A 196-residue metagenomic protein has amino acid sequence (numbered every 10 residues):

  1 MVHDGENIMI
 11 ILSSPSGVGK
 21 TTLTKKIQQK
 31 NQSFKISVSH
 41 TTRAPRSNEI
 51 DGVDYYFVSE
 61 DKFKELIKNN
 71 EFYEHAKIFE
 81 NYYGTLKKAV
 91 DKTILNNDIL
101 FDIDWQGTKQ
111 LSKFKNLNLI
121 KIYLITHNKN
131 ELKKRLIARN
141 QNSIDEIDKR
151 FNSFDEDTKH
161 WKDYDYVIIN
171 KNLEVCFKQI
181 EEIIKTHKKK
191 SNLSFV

Functional and structural regions predicted by a protein language model:
M1-M9: Extreme N-terminal, non-catalytic leader segments that precede Walker-type/kinase nucleotide-binding cores
H3, I137-N142, E156-V196: NTP-dependent small-molecule kinase module
S13-P15: P-loop (Walker A) phosphate-binding loop of NTP-binding proteins
V18: ATP-binding Walker
T21: Walker A/P-loop
Q29-S37: Post-Walker A helix-loop "phosphate-sensing" segment adjacent to the P-loop in P-loop NTPases
T41-I99, W105-Q106: ATP-dependent small-molecule kinase phosphotransfer cores that center on conserved nucleotide phosphate-binding segments
I99-D104, F114-R139, I169: Conserved phosphate-donor/acceptor-positioning beta-strand/loop module used by diverse small-molecule
